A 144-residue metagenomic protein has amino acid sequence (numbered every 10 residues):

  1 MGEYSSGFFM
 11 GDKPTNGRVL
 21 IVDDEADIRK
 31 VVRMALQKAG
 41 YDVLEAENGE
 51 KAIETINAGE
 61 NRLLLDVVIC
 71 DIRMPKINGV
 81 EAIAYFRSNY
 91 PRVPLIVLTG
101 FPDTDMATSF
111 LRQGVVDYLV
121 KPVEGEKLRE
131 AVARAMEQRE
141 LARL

Functional and structural regions predicted by a protein language model:
M1-L20, R62, R129, A133-L144: Non-catalytic signal-transmission and effector/linker regions of two-component phosphorelay proteins
R29, I72-P75, T99, D103 (+1 more regions): The feature encodes the CheY-like receiver
K30-K38: Charged docking surfaces used in two-component/phosphorelay signaling
E45-V67: Acidic, metal-coordinating helix/loop segments flanking the phosphotransfer/catalytic sites of two-component signaling
E47-K51, N78-E81, T99-P102: Acidic catalytic/metal-coordinating carboxylates
E54-N57, V80-R92, S109: Short amphipathic alpha-helix used as the core "switch/output" element in two-component signaling
D105, V123-V132: C-terminal output helix
